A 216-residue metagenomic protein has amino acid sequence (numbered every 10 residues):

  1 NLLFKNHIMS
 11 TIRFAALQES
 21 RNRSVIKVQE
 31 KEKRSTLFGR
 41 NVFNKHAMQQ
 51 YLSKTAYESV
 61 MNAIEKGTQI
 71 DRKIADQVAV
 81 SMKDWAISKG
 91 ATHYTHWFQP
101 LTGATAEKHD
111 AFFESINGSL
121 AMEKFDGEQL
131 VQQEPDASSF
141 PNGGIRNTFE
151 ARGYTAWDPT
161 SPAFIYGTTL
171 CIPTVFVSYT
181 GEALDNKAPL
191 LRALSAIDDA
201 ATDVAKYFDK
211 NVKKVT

Functional and structural regions predicted by a protein language model:
N1-I8: Short, Lys/Arg-enriched N-terminal segments with co-localized hydrophobic residues within the first ~10-30 amino acids
N6, S35, K89-G90, T168 (+1 more regions): Alpha-helical protein-protein interaction elements
M9-Q29, K54-K66, R192-T216: Short, charged N-terminal helix-start/capping segments
S10-R21, V25-K31, T148-F164, T169: N-terminal hydrophobic targeting/anchoring segments and the immediately downstream early-domain regions of hydrolases
S20-G127, V131-F149: Histidine/acidic residue-rich metal-binding segments in metalloenzymes
A151-T216: Glycine-rich, acidic/polar active-site loops that bind/position phosphate-bearing ligands
